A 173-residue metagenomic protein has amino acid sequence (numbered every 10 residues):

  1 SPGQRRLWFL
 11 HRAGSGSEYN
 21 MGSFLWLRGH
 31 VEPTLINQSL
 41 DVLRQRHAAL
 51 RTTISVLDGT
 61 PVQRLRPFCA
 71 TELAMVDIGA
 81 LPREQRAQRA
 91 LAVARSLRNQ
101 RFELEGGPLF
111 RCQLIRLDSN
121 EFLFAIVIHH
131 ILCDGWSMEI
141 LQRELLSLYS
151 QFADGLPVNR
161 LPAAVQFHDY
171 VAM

Functional and structural regions predicted by a protein language model:
P2-V76, L81-M173: Acyl-group handoff/entry surfaces in thioester-processing enzymes
